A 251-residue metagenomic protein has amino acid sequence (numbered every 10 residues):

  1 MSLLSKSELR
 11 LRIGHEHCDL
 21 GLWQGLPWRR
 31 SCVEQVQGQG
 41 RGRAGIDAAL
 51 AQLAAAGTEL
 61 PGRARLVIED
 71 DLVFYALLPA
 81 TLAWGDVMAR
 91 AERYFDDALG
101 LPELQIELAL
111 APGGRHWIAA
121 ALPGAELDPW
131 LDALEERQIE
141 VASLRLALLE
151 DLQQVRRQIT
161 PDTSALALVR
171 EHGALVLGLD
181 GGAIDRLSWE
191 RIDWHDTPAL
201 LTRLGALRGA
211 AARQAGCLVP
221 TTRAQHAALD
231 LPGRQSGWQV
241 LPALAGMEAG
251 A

Functional and structural regions predicted by a protein language model:
M1-A251: Hydrophobic/aromatic-enriched cytosolic interaction surfaces used to assemble or bind macromolecules
